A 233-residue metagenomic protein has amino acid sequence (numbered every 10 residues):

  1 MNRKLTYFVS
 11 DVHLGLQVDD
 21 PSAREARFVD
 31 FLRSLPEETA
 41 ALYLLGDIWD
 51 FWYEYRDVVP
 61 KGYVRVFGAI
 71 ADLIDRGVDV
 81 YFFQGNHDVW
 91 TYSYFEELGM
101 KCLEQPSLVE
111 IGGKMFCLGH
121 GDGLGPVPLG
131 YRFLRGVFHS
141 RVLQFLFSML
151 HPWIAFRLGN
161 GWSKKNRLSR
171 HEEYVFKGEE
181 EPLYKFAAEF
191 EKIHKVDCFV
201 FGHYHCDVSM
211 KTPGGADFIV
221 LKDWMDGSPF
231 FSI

Functional and structural regions predicted by a protein language model:
M1-N2, L35-E38, K192-H194, T212-P213: Flexible, charged surface loops at secondary-structure boundaries
N2, T6-V9, S22, L44 (+4 more regions): Membrane-targeting and insertion segments and their boundary/processing signals
N2-L5, V9, L14-I111: Core catalytic region of metal-dependent phosphoesterases/phosphodiesterases, especially metallo-beta-lactamase-like
D30, D72, S93, R132 (+6 more regions): Charged/polar, solvent-exposed surface patches and flexible loops
S34-E38, I70-L73, L108-G112, Y131 (+3 more regions): Short, surface-exposed, polar/charged, turn-prone segments marking secondary-structure boundaries
D50-D72, N166-V196: N-terminal short leaders/motifs
L98-E104, M115-C117, D122, V127-L134 (+1 more regions): Conserved beta-sheet core of the metallophosphoesterase superfamily
G121-P182: Active-site-proximal loop/helix segment associated with metal-binding centers of metalloenzymes
